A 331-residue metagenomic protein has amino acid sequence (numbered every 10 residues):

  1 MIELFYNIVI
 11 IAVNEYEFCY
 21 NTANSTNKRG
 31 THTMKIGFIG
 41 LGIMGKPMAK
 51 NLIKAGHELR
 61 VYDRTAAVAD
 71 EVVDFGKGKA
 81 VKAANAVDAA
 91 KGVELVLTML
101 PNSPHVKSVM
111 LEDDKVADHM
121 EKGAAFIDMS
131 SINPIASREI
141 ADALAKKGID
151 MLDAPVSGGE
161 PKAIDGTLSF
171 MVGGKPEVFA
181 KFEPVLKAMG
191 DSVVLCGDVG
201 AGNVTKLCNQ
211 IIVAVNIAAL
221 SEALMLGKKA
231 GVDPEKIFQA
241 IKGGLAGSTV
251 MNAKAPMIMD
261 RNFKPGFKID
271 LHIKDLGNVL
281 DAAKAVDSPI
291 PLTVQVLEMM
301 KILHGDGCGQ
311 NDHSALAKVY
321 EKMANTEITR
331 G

Functional and structural regions predicted by a protein language model:
Y6-N24, G30: Short, positively charged and aromatic/hydrophobic N-terminal segments
Y20, R29-K91, L95-M99, A124 (+1 more regions): NAD(P)+-binding Rossmann beta1-loop-alpha1 motif at the extreme N-terminus of oxidoreductases
L41, L100, S131-Q210: Rossmann-fold dinucleotide-binding core
A86-T98, N102-G148: Rossmann-fold NAD(P) dinucleotide-binding segment
D165-G173, V194, D198-A230, Q239-A253 (+1 more regions): Active-site-proximal catalytic alpha-helix in oxidoreductases
V199, N203, G247-S314: Interdomain hinge/lid region at the active-site interface of Rossmann-like NAD(P)-dependent oxidoreductases
G305-G331: NAD(P)-dependent dehydrogenase/reductase Rossmann-like domain
